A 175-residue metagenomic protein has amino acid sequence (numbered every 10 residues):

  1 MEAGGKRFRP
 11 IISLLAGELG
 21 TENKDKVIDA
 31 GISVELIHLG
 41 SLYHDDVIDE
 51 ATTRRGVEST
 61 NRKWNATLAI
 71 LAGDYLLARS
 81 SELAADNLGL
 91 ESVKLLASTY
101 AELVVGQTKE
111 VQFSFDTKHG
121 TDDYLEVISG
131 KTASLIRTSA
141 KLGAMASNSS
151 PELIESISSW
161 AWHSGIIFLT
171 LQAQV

Functional and structural regions predicted by a protein language model:
M1-V175: Mg2+-dependent prenyl diphosphate-binding active-site environment of isoprenoid biosynthetic enzymes
